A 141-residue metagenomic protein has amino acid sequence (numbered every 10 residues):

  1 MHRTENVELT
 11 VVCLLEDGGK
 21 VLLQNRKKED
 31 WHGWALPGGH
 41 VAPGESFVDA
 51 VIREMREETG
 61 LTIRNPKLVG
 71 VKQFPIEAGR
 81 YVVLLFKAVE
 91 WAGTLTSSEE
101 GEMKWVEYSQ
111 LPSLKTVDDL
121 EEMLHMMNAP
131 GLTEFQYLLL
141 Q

Functional and structural regions predicted by a protein language model:
M1-V21, P37: Conserved N-terminal beta-strand and adjoining loop/helix that marks the start of the Nudix/MutT-like hydrolase domain
E8-V12, Y81-L85, E121: Short hydrophobic/aromatic beta-strand or adjacent loop that forms the aromatic wall/cage of a ligand/substrate-binding
L15, L85-V89, E107: Short, well-ordered beta-strand micro-motif
D17-R56: Conserved Nudix-box catalytic region and its N-terminal flanking loop in Nudix hydrolases and closely related
T62-G70: A short coil-to-beta-strand element that immediately follows conserved catalytic motifs
K72-T94, M126-M127, G131: Active-site-adjacent beta-strand/loop module that shapes the phosphate/pyrophosphate-binding cleft
T96-N128: NUDIX/MutT-family hydrolases
L124-Q141: Charged phosphate-binding loop/patch that engages nucleotide di/tri-phosphates or the phosphate backbone of nucleic
